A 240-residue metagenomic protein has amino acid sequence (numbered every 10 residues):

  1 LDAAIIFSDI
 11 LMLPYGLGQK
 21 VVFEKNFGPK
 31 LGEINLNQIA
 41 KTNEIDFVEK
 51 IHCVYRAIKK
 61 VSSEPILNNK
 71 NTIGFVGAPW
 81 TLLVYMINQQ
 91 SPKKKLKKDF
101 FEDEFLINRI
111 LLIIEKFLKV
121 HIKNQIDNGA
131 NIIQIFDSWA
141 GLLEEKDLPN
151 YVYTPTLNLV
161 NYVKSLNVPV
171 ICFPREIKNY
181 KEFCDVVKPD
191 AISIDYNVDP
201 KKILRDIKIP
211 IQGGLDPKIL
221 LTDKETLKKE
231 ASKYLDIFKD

Functional and structural regions predicted by a protein language model:
L1-F23, S63, N158, K228 (+1 more regions): N-terminal basic, low-complexity leaders that serve as flexible interaction/assembly modules and, when applicable, as
D2-A4, K70-G74, N131-I132, P169-I171 (+2 more regions): Structural motif
I5-N35, A40-F47, V76, A130-P149: Glycine-rich, proline-tolerant flexible connector loops at the mouths of alpha/beta enzymes
D9-M12, V76-W80, W139-G141, E176-N179 (+2 more regions): Active-site-proximal loop/turn and secondary-structure-junction residues that shape catalytic pockets, frequently
V22-N124: Active-site-proximal, glycine-rich beta->alpha crossover segments in alpha/beta enzymes that shape flexible
Y55, L143-T156, Y196-I209: Active-site-adjacent beta->alpha loops and helix N-cap segments on the catalytic face of soluble alpha/beta enzymes
N88-I135, L142-P169, K181-D190, S232 (+1 more regions): Alpha/beta enzyme core
N161-D240: Catalytic-face loop-and-helix region of soluble metabolic enzyme cores
